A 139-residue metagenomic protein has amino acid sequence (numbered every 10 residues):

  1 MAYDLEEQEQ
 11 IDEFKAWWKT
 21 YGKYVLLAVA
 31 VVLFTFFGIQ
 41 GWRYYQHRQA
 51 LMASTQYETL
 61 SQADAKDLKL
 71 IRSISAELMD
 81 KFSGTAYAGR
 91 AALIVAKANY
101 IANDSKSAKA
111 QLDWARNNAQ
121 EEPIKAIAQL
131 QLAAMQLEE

Functional and structural regions predicted by a protein language model:
M1-V31: N-terminal positive-inside, membrane-proximal cytosolic segments immediately preceding the first
Y24, M79-A88, A102, R116-K125: Short solvent-exposed coil/turn linkers within tandem alpha-helical repeat scaffolds
S75, L112-D113: Inward-facing hydrophobic residues that define packing positions of alpha-helical scaffold repeats
